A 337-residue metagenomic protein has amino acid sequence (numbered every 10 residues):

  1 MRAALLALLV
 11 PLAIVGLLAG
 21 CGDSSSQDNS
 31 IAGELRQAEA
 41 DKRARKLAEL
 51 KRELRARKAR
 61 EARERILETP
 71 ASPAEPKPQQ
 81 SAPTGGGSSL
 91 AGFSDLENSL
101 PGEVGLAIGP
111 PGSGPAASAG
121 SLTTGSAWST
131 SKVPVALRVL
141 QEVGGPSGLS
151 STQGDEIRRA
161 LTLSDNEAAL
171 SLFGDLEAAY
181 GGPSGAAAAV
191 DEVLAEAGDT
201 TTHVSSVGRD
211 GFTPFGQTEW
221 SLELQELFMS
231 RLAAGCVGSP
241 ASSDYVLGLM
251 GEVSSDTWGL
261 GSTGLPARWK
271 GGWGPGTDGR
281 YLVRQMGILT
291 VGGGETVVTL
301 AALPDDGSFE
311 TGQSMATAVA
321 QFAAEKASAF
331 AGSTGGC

Functional and structural regions predicted by a protein language model:
M1-A19: Sec-dependent bacterial lipoprotein signal peptides
G20-T69, G85-S94, L100, C236-S254 (+2 more regions): Structured C-terminal helix/loop/strand segments within mature extracytoplasmic catalytic/sensor domains
S89-L96, S131, V135, T152-I157 (+8 more regions): Stable alpha-helical elements in mature extracytoplasmic
S99-T124: Short, conserved catalytic-motif segment at the N-terminal edge
G114, T124-G148, A160, V298: Active-site SXXK
Q141-S164, G181, E196: Active-site-proximal loop and beta-strand segments within enzyme catalytic domains
F173-V237: Mid-domain, small-residue-enriched loop/turn segments at the edges of structured enzyme/sensor domains
P214-D278: A conserved catalytic-loop motif detector
